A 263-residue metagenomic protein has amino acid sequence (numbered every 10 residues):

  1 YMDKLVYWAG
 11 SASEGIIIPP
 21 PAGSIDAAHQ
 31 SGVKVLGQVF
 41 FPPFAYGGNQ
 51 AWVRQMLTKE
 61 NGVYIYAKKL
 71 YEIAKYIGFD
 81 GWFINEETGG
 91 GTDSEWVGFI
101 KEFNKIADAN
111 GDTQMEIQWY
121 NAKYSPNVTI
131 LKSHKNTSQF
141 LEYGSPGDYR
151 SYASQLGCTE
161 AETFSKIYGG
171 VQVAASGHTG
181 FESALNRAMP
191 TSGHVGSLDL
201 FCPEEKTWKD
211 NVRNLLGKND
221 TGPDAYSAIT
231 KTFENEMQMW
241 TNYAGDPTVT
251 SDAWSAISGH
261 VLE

Functional and structural regions predicted by a protein language model:
Y1-L156, E162: Chitinase-like catalytic core of GlcNAc-active glycosidases
Y143-E263: Substrate-binding and catalytic surfaces of secreted/luminal carbohydrate-active proteins
